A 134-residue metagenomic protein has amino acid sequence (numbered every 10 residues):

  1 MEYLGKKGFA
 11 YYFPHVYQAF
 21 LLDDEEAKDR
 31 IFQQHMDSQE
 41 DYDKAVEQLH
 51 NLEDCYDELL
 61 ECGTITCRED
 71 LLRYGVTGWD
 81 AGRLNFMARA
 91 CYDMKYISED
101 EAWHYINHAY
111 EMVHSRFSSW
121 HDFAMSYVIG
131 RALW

Functional and structural regions predicted by a protein language model:
M1-F86, A90-E99, W103-W134: Polar/charged low-complexity regulatory segments
